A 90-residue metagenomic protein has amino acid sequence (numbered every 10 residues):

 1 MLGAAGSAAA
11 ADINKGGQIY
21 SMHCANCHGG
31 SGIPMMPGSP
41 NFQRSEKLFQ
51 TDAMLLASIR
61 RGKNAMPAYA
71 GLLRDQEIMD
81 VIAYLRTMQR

Functional and structural regions predicted by a protein language model:
L2-I19, M54: Electrostatic cytochrome c docking/interface patches
A4-S7, S21, L48, M79: Generic signature of intrinsically disordered, low-complexity, basic-rich segments and short cationic peptides
A11-P40, K63-A65, T87-R90: Periplasmic/extracellular electron-transfer cofactor-ligation site, primarily the c-type cytochrome heme-c attachment
P37, N41-R90: Extracytoplasmic electron-transfer domains, predominantly the class I c-type cytochrome c fold
